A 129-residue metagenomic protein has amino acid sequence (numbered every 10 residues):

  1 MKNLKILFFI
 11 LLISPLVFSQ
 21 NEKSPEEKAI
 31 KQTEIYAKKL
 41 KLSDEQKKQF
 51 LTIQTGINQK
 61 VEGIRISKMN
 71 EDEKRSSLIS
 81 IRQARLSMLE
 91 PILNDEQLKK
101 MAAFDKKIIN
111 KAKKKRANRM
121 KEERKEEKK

Functional and structural regions predicted by a protein language model:
M1-P25: Bacterial Sec-dependent N-terminal signal peptides
Q20-K129: Charge-rich (acidic/polar
